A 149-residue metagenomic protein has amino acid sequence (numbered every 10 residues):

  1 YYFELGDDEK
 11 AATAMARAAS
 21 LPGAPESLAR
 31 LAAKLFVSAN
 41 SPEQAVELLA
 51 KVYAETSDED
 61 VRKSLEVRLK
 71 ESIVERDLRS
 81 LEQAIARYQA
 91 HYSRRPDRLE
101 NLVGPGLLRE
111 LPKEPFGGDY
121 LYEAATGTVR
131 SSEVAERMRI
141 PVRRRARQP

Functional and structural regions predicted by a protein language model:
Y1-L21, S27-P149: Low-complexity, acidic interaction segments enriched in glycine
